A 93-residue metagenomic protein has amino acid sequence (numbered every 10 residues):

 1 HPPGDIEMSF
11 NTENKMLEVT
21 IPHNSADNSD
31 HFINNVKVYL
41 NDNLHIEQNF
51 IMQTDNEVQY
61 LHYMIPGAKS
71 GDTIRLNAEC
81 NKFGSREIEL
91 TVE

Functional and structural regions predicted by a protein language model:
H1-F10: Short, compositionally biased P/S/T/A/G/V-rich stretches that sit at domain boundaries
E13-L17: Structural beta-strand segments of beta-rich domains
E18, T54-H62: Aromatic sugar-binding surface patches on proteins that engage polysaccharides or sugar-phosphate polymers
S25-F32: A short beta-turn/strand-edge loop motif at beta-sheet boundaries
N35-Y39: Beta-strand signatures of extracellular beta-sandwich domains
N43-T54, T91-V92: Solvent-exposed serine/threonine-rich low-complexity stretches and specific carbohydrate-binding patches
M64-D72: Surface-exposed, short loops/turns at beta-strand junctions within beta-sandwich domains
A78-I88: Short acidic/polar inter-strand loop motif in beta-rich domains
